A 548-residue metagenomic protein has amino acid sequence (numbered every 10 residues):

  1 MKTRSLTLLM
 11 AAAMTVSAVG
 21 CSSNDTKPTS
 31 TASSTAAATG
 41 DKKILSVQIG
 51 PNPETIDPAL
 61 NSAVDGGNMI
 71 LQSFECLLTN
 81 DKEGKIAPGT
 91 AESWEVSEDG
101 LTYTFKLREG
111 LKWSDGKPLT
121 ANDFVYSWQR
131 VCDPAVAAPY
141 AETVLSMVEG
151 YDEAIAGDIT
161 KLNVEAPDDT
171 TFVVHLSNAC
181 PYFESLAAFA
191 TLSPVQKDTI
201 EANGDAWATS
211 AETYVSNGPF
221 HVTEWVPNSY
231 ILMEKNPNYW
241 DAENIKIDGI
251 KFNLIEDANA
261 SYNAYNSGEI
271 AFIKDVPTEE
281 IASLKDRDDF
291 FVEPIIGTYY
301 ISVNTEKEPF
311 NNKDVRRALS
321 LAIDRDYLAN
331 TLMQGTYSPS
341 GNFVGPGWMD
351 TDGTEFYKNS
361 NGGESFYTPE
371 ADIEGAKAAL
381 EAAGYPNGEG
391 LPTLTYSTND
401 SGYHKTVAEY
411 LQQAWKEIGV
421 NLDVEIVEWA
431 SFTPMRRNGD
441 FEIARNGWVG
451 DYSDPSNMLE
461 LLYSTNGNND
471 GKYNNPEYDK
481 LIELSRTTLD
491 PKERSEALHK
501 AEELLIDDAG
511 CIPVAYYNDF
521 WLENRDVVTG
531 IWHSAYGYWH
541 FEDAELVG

Functional and structural regions predicted by a protein language model:
Q48-E98, V215-S216: N-terminal lobe/hinge region of extracytoplasmic solute-binding protein
D81-K85, I159, T170, L176-I245 (+4 more regions): Gly/Pro-rich hinge or "lid" segments in bacterial periplasmic/extracellular proteins
E92-Y140, V173, S267, P309-N311: Aromatic- and charge-enriched surface segment that lines or borders ligand/interaction sites
P227, I373, A379-G450, P491 (+1 more regions): Ligand/substrate-recognition segments at binding pockets and active sites
P237-A282: Ligand-site clamp/hinge motif
N311-Q413, K500: Append "and occasionally in soluble cytosolic enzymes with long acidic Gly/Pro-rich linkers
G363-P369, D423-F432, N457-R525, G548: Extracytoplasmic/peripheral linker and loop segments enriched in polar/acidic and small residues with frequent Thr/Pro
W521-G548: Long beta-strand-rich cores associated with HINT superfamily self-processing modules
